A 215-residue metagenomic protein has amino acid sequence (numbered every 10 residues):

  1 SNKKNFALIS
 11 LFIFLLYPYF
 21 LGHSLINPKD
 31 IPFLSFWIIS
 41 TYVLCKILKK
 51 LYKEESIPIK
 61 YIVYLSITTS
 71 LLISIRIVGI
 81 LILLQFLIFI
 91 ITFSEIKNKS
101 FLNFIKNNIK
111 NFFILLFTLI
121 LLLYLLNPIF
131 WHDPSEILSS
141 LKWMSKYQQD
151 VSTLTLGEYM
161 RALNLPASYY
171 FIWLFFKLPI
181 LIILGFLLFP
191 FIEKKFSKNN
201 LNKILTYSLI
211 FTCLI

Functional and structural regions predicted by a protein language model:
S1-A7, C45-K50, I192-N200: Transmembrane alpha-helical segments of multipass membrane enzymes and assembly factors that act on membrane-embedded
N2-L8, E55-I62, P166, N200-K203: Membrane-helix interface segments
L8-S10, F14, Y64-I67, L116-F117 (+2 more regions): Transmembrane alpha-helix segments characteristic of polytopic inner-membrane glycan-assembly/cell-envelope
S10-L15, G22, Y42, T69 (+1 more regions): Short helix- or helix-capping micro-motifs that position conserved polar/aromatic residues at function-defining sites
F20-L25, L71-I73, F211-I215: Transmembrane-helix signature of polytopic, lipid-linked glycan biosynthesis machinery
L25-P32: Short acidic/glycine- and proline-prone juxtamembrane loop motifs at membrane-interface regions of multi-pass membrane
P32-K53, Y64-T68, I210: Specific aromatic-rich, kink-prone transmembrane helix
L83, F89-F196, T206: Transmembrane-lumen/periplasm boundary regions of multi-pass, lipid-linked membrane glycan transferases
